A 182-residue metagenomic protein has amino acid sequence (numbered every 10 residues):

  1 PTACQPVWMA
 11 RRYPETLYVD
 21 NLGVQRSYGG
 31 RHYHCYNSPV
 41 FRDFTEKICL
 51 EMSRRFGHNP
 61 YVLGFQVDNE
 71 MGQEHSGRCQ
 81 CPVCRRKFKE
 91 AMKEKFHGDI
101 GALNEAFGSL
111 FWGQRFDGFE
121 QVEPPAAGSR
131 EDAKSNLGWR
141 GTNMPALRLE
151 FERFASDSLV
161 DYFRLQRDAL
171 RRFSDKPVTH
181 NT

Functional and structural regions predicted by a protein language model:
P1-G23, Y61-E70, T179: Glycine-rich, aromatic-flanked loop segments that form ligand/cofactor-binding clefts across common enzyme folds
S27-T182: Polysaccharide-binding and catalytic clefts of secreted carbohydrate-active enzymes
